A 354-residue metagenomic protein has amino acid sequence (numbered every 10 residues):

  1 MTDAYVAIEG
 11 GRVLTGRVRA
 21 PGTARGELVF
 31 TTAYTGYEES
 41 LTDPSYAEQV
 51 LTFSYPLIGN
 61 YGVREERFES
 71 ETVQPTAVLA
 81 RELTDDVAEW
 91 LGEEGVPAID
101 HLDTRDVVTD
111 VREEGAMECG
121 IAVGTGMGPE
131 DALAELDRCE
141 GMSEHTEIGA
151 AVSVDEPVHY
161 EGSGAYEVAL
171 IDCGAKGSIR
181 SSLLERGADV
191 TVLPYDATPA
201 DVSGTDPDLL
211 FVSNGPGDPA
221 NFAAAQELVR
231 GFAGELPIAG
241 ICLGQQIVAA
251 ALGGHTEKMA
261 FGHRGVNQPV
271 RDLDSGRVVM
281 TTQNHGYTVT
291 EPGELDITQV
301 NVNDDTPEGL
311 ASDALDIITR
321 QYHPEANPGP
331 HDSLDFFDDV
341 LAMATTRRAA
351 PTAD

Functional and structural regions predicted by a protein language model:
M1-E167, C173-R180, P194-D196, A344-D354: RNA-binding accessory domains that recognize and position tRNA/RNA substrates
P97, E167, P237-A239, H255 (+1 more regions): Proline-centered loop/turn at the N-terminus of a beta-strand
D103, C242, H285, H323: Active-site glycine-centered loops adjacent to acidic/histidine catalytic or metal-binding residues that shape
E167, C173-G240: Phosphate-binding active sites in nucleotide-utilizing proteins
L209, S213-M280, G286, G329-F337 (+1 more regions): Cysteine-nucleophile active-site neighborhood
G276-A314, D354: Catalytic beta-strand/loop cores that center a nucleophilic Ser/Cys/Thr and support acyl-enzyme chemistry
L310-P351: A glycine-centered loop/beta-turn motif at secondary-structure junctions
